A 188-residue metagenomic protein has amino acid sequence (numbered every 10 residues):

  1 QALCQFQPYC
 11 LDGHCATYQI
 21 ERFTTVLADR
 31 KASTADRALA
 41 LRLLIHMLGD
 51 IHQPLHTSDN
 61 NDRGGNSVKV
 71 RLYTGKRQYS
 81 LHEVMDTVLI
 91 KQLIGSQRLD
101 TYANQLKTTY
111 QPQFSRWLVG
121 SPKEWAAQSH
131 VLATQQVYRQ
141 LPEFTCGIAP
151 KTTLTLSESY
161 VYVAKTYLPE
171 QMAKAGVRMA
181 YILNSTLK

Functional and structural regions predicted by a protein language model:
Q1-M47, P54-K188: N-terminal, motif-rich segments that launch catalysis or mediate targeting to/interaction with membranes, typified by
